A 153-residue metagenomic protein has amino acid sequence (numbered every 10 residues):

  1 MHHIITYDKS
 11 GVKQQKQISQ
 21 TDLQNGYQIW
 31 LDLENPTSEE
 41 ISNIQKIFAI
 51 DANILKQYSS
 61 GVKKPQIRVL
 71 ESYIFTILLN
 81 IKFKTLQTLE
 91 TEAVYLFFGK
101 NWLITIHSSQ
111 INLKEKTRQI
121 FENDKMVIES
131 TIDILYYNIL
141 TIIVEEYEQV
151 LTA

Functional and structural regions predicted by a protein language model:
M1-A153: Peripheral, non-transmembrane regulatory/ligand-interaction domains of membrane transport proteins
